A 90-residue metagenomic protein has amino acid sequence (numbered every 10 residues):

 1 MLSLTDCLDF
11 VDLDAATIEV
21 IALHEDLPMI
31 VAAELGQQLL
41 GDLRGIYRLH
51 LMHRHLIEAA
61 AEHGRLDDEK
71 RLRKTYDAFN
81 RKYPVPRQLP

Functional and structural regions predicted by a protein language model:
M1-H55, A59, R71-P90: Long, non-catalytic architectural segments outside compact domain cores
D68: Conserved tryptophan-centered aromatic signature that marks the ligand-binding surface of SH3 and related Trp-rich
